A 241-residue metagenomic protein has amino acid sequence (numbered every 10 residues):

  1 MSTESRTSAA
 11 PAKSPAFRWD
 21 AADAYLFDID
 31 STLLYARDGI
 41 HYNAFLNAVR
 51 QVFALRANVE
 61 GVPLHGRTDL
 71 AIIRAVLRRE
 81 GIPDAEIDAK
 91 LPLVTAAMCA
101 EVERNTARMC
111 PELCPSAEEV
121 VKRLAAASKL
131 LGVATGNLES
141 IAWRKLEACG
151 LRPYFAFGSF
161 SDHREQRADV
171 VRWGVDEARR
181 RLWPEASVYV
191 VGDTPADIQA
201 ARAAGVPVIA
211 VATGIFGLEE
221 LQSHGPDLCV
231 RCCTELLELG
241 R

Functional and structural regions predicted by a protein language model:
P11-H65, A71: Active-site neighborhood of HAD-like aspartate-dependent phosphohydrolases
P15, A21, L26, D88 (+2 more regions): Short, acidic loop-to-helix structural element flanking the phosphoryl-transfer center in phosphate-processing enzymes
Y25, A117-C149, S159-E165: Substrate-recognition element of Asp-dependent hydrolases with the DxDx(T/V) motif
E60-G61, H65, D88-P92, R152-E165: A short, structured active-site edge motif that brings together acidic residues
L70-A85, G174-E177: Helix-loop "lid/cap" segments that line or gate small-molecule binding pockets
S159, L228-C233: Short acidic-hydrophobic, aromatic-tinged amphipathic segments that line or gate anion-handling sites
A168-I198: Conserved Lys-Pro-Asp/Glu-containing loop-to-beta segment of HAD-superfamily phosphomonoesterases, centered on
V190-V230: Acidic, Mg2+-coordinating phosphoryl-transfer loop and its flanking beta/alpha structural elements, shared across
